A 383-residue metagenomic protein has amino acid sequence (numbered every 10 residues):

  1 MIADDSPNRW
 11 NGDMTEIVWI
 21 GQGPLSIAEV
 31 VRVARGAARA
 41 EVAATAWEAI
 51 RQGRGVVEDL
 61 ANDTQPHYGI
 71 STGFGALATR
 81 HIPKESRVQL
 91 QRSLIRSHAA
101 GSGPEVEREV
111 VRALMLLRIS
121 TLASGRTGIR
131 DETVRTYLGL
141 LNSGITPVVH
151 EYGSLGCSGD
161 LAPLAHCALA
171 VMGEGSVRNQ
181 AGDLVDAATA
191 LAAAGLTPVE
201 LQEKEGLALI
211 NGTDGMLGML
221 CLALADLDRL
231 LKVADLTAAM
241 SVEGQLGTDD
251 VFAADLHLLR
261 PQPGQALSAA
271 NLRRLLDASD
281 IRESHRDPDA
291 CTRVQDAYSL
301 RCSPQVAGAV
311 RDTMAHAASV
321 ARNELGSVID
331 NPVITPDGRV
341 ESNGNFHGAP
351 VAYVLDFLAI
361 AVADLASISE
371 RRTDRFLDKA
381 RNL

Functional and structural regions predicted by a protein language model:
G12-T64: N- or domain-start disorder-to-order transition segments that initiate the globular core
P24-R32, G36-A37, R80-V110, G139 (+3 more regions): Glycine-/small-residue-rich beta-strand-loop submotif within the FAD-binding core of flavoenzymes
Y68-I82, S86-L90, S97-S120, H150-M172 (+2 more regions): FAD-binding core of FAD-dependent oxidoreductases, characterized by glycine-rich FAD pyrophosphate-binding loops
A123, A165-S176, G218-R229, D235 (+3 more regions): Alpha-helical support elements that line or immediately flank enzyme active sites and cofactor-binding pockets
R126-Y152: FAD-binding glycine-rich core of flavoenzymes that anchor FAD
P163-N271: Mobile "lid/hinge" segments at catalytic clefts and subdomain interfaces of large enzymes
V242-S367: Accessory "access/gating" subregions that flank catalytic or transport cores
